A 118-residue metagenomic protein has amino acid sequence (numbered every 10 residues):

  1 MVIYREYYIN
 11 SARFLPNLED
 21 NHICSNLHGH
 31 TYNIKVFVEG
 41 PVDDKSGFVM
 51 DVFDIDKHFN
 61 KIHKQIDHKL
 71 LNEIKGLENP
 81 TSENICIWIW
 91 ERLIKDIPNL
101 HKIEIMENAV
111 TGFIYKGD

Functional and structural regions predicted by a protein language model:
M1-D118: Charge-rich, low-complexity N-terminal segments
